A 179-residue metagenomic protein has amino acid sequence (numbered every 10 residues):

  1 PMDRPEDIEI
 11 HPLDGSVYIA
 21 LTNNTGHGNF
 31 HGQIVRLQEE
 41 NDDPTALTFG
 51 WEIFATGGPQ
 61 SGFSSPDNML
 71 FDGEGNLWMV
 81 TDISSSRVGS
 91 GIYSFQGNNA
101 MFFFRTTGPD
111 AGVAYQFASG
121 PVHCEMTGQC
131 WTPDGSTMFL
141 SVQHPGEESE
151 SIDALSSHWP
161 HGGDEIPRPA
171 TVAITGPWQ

Functional and structural regions predicted by a protein language model:
P1-Q179: Sequence/structural signature of beta-propeller domains
